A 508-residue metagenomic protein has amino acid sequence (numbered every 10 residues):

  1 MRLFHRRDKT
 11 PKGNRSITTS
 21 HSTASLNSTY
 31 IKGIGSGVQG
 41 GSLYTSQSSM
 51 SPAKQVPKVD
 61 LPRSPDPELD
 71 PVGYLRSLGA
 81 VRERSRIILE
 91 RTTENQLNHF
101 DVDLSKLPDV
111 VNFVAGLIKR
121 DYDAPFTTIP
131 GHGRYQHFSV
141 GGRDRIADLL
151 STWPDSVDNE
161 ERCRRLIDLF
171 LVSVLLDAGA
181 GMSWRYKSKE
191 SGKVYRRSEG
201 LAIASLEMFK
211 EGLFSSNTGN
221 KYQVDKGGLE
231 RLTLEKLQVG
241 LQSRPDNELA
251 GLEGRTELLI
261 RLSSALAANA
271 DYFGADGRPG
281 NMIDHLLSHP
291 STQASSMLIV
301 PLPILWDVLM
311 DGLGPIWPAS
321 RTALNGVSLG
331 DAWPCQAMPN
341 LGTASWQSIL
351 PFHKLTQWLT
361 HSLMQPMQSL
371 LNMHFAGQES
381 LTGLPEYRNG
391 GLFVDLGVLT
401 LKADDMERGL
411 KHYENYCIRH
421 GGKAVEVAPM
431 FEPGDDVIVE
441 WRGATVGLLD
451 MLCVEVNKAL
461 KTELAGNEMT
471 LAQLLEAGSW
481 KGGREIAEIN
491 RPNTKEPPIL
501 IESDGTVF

Functional and structural regions predicted by a protein language model:
R2-R6, T10-D405, A428-F508: Extended, well-ordered protein cores
D405-V425, M430: Long, intrinsically disordered, low-complexity Ser/Thr/Pro-rich regulatory/activation regions of nuclear proteins
